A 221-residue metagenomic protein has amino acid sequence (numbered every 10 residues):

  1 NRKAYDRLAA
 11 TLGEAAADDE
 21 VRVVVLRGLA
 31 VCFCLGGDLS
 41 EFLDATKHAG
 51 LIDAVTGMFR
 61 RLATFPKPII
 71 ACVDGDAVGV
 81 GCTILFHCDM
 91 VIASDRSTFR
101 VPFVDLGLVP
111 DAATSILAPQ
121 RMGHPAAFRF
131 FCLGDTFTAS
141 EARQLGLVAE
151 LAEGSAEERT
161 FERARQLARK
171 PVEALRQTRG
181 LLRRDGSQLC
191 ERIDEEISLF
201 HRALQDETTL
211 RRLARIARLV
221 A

Functional and structural regions predicted by a protein language model:
N1-L29, R60: Conserved CoA-thioester-binding segment of acyl-CoA-metabolizing enzymes
D6, G28-R61, A77, Q188: Glycine- (often His-adjacent) and acidic-residue-rich active-site loop that binds/positions the CoA thioester
E14, I92-S97, V148-E195, E207 (+1 more regions): C-terminal long alpha-helix characteristic of the crotonase
R61-L106: Glycine-rich beta-to-alpha active-site loop
M90, R129, L133-D135, E141 (+1 more regions): Well-ordered beta-strand positions
I116-P125: Hydrophobic, secondary-structure "cap" segments at the distal end of domains
E195-R215, L219-A221: Intrinsically disordered, low-complexity segments enriched in small/flexible residues
